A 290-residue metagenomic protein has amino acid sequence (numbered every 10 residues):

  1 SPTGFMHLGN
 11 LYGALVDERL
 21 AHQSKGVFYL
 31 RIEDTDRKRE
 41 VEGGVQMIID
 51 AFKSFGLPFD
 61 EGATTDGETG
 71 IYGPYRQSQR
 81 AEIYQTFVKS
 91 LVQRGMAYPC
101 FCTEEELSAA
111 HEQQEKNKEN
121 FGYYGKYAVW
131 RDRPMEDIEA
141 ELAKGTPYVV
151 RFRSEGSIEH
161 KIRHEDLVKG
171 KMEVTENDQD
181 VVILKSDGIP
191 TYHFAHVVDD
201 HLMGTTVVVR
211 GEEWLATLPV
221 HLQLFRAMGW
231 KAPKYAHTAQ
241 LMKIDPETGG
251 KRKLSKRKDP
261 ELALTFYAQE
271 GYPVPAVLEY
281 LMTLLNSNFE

Functional and structural regions predicted by a protein language model:
S1-E119, A216-W230, A276: N-terminal Rossmann-like or analogous alpha/beta NTP/dinucleotide-binding catalytic cores that position adenine
S1-T3, Y29-D34, L202-V208, E261-A263: Glycine- and acidic
H7, T69-S78, A140-Y148, K234-T238 (+1 more regions): Noncatalytic linker/hinge segments flanking ATPase motor cores
K38, P74-Q77, R210-G211, F266-G271: Hydrophobic alpha-helical scaffolding
S90, Y98-H237, M242-L254, A263-L264: Active-site cores that bind ATP or allylic diphosphates and position pyrophosphate for catalysis
R257: Short, surface-exposed loop/turn segments at secondary-structure boundaries that line and modulate
E261-E290: A conserved active-site cap/scaffold subdomain adjacent to cofactor or substrate pockets
